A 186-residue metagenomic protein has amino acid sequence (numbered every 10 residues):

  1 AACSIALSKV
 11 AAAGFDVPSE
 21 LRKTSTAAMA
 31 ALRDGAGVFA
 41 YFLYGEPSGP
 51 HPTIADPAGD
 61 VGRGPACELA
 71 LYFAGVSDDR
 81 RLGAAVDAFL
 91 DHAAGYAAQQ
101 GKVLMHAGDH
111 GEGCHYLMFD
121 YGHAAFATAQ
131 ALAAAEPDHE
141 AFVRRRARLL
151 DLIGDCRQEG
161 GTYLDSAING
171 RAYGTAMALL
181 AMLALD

Functional and structural regions predicted by a protein language model:
A1-K23, A31-D87, D91-R148, T162-D186: An alpha-helical repeat/solenoid feature that recognizes helix-turn-helix modules
